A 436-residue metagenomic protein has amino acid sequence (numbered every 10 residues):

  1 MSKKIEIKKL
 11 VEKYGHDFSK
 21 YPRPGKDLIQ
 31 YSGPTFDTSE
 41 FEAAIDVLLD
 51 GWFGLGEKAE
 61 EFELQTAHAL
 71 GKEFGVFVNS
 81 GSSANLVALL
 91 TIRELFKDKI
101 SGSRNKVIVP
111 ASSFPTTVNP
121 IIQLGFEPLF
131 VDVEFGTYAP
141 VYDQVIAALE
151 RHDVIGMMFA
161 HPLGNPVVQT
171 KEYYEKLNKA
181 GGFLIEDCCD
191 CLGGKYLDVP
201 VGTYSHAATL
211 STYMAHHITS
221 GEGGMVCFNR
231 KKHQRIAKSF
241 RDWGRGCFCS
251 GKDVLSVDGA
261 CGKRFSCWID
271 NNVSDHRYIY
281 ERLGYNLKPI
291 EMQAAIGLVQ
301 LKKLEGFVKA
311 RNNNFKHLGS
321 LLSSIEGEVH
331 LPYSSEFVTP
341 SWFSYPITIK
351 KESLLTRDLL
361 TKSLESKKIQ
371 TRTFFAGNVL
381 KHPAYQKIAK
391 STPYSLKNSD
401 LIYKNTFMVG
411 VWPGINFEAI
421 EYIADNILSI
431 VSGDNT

Functional and structural regions predicted by a protein language model:
M1-F53, G182, E281, G410: N-terminal "arm"/small-domain region of PLP-dependent enzymes with the aminotransferase-like
E57-K106, P120-Q123, F130: Phosphate-binding glycine-rich loop
A59-L64, K72-E73, G81, S101 (+6 more regions): PLP-dependent aminotransferase class I/II
S112-V118: Conserved coil-to-alpha-helix start sites within the AMP-binding
T117, E127-T137, R372: Short beta-strand->loop structural element characteristic of the AMP-binding/adenylate-forming
L124, K179-G181, K367: Helix C-cap/helix->beta junction micro-motif
G136-S220, M225-R235, M408, W412: Active-site phosphate-binding strand-loop segment of PLP-dependent enzymes
